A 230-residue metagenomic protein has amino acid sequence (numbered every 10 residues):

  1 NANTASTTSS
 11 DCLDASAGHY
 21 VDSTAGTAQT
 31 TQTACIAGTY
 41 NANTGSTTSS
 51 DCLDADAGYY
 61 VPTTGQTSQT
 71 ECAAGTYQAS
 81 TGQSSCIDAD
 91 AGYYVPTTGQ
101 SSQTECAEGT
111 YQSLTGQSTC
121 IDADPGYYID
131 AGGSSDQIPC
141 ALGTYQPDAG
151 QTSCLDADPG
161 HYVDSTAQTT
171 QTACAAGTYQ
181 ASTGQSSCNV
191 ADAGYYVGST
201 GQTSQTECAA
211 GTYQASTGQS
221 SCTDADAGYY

Functional and structural regions predicted by a protein language model:
N1-Y230: Disulfide-rich, cysteine-dense extracellular ectodomains and adjacent flexible linkers of secreted and cell-surface
